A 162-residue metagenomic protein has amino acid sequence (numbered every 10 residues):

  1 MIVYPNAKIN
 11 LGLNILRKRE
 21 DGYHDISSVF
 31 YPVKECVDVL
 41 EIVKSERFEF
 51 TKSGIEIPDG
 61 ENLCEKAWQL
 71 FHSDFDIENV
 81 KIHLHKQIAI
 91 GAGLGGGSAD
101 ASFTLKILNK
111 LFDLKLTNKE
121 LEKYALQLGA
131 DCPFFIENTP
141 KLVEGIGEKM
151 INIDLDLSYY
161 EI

Functional and structural regions predicted by a protein language model:
I2-E78: N-terminal beta-alpha supersecondary unit
I2-P5, G12-N14, K18-S28, L114-I162: ATP-dependent small-molecule kinase catalytic core of the GHMP/sugar-kinase superfamily and closely related
G12, V43, T51, H83-H85 (+2 more regions): Solvent-exposed beta-strand sheet faces enriched in polar/charged residues
L40-I42, L84, K141-E144: Broad, structure-driven detector of short, well-ordered beta-strand segments within folded domains
N62-Q69, S102, K106, K123: N-terminal, well-ordered alpha-helical segments
H72-K81, I107-L128: Phosphate-handling active-site elements
V80-G93: Short pre-catalytic strand/loop immediately N-terminal to key active-site residues, enriched for Gly-Thr
A92-E120, F134: DPxDG-like acidic metal-binding loop motif
